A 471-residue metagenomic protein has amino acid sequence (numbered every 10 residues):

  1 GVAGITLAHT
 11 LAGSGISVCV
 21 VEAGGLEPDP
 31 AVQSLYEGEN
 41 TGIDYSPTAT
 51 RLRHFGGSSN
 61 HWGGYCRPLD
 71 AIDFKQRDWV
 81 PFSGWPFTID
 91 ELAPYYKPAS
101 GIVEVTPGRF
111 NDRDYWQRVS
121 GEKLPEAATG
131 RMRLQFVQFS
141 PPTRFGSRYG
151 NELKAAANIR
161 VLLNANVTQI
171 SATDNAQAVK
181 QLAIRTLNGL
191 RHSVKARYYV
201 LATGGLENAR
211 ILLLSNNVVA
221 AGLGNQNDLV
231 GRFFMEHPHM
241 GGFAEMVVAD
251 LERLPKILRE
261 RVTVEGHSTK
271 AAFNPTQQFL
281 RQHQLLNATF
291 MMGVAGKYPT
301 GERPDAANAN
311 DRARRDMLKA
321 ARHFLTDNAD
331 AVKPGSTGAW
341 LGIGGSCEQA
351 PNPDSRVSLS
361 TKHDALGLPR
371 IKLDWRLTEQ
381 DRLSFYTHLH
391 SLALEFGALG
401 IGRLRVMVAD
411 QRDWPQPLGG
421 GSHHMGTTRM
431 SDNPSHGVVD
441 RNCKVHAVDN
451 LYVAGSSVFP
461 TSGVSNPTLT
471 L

Functional and structural regions predicted by a protein language model:
G1-V2, L206, V458: Residue-level detector of alpha-helix initiation sites
G1-V20: N-terminal Rossmann-like FAD-binding beta1-loop-alpha1 element of flavoenzymes
G13, L26-E27, S34-L35, T48-A49 (+4 more regions): Glycine-rich loop(s) and the adjacent beta-strand/alpha-helix scaffold that form part
Q33, E37-D112, G344, E348-P353 (+3 more regions): Redox-cofactor-proximal catalytic regions of oxidoreductases
D78-P81, W85-D174, A178-Q181, P417-G420 (+1 more regions): Conserved redox-cofactor binding core of oxidoreductases
L162-N175, V332-Q349, P353-D354, L366-T461: A glycine-rich dinucleotide-binding beta-alpha-beta segment and adjacent secondary-structure elements that constitute
N227-K372, E379, G421-H424, H446 (+1 more regions): FAD cofactor-binding and catalytic pocket of flavoenzymes
T461-L471: A conserved FAD-binding loop/helix module that cradles the flavin
